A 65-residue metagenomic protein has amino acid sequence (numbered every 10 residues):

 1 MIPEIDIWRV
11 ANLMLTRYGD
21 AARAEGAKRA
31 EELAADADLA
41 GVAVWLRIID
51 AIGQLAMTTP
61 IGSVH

Functional and structural regions predicted by a protein language model:
I5-D6, N12-A56: Amphipathic, hydrophobic secondary-structure cores in small proteins
G53-H65: Short, charged, intrinsically disordered terminal tails
